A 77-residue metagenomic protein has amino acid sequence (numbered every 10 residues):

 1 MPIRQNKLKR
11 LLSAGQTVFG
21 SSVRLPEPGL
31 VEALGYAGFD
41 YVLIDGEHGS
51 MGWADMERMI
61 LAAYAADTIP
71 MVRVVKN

Functional and structural regions predicted by a protein language model:
M1-N77: Expand to "…catalyze enediolate/carbanion chemistry for C-C bond making/breaking, isomerization, decarboxylation
